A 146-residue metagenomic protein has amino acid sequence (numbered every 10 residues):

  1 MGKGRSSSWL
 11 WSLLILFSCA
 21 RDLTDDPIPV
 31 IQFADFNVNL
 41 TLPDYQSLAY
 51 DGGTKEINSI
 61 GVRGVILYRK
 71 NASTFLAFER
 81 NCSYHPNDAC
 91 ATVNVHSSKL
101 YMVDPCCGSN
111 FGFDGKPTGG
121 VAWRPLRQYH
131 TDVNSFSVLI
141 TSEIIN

Functional and structural regions predicted by a protein language model:
M1-W9: Bacterial N-terminal signal peptides that target proteins for export
I15-S18: C-terminal motif of bacterial Sec signal peptides marking the signal peptidase cleavage site
R21-S98, G112, R127-N146: N-terminal pre-ligand scaffold of iron-sulfur
H85, C106-C107: Short Cys/His-rich metal-coordination motifs, predominantly Zn2+-binding knuckles/fingers
H96-C106, P117-H130: Short cysteine/histidine-rich metal-coordination sites, predominantly Zn2+-binding motifs
F111-P117: Short metal-binding segments enriched for Cys and/or His
